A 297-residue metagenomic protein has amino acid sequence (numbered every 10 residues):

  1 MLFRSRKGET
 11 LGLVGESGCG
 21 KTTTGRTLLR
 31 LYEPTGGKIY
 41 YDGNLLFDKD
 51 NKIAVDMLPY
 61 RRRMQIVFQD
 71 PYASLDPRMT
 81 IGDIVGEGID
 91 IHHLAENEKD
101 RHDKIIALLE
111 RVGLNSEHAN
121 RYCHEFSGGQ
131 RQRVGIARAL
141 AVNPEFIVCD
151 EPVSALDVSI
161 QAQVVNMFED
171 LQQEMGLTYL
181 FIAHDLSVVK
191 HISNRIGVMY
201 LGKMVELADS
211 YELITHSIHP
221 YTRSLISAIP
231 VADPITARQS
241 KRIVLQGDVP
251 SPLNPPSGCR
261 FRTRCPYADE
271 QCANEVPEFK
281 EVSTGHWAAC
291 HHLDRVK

Functional and structural regions predicted by a protein language model:
E16, V148, P152-L156, I160-R238: P-loop NTP-binding/switch modules centered on Walker-like glycine-rich loops
G37-D48: Conserved ABC transporter NBD signature motif
L45, K99-E117, I226-S227: Conserved ABC ATPase "signature" region
L46-Q65, I91, E98, E212-S217 (+1 more regions): ABC ATPase NBD coupling module
Y122-F126, Q130: Conserved ABC ATPase signature
A141-E145: A short, proline-enriched helix->beta-strand linker immediately N-terminal to the Walker B motif in ABC-type P-loop
D209-K297: Charged, flexible cofactor/metal-binding loops and thiol motifs
